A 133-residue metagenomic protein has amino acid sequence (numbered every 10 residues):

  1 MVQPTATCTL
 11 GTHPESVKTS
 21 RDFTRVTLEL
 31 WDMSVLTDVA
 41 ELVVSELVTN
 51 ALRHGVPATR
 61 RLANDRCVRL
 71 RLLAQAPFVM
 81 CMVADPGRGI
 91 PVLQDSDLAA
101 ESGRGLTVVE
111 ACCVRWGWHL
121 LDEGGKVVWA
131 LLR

Functional and structural regions predicted by a protein language model:
M1-L42: Bergerat-fold GHKL ATPase/HATPase_c domain
M1-T7, L52-R133: Conserved beta-strand-loop-beta-strand hairpin that lines the nucleotide-binding pocket of ATP/GTP-utilizing enzymes
V35-L62: Conserved ATP-binding N-box helix of the HATPase_c
